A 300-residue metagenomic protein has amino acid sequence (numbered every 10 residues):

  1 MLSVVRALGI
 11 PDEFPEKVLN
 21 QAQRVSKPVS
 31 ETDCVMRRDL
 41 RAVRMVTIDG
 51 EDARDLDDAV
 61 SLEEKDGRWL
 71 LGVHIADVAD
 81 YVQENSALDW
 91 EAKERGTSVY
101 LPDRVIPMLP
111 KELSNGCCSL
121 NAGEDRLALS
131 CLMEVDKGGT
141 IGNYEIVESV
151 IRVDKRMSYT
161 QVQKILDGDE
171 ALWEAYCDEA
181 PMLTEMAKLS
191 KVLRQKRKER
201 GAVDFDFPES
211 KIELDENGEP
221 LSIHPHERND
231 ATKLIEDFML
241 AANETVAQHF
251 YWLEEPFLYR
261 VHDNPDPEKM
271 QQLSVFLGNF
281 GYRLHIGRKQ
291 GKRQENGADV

Functional and structural regions predicted by a protein language model:
M1-G72, A79-D125, R156, Q161-K164 (+2 more regions): Charge-lined substrate channels and their catalytic hotspots, especially those that engage the 3′ end of RNA
I48, C131, A242: A residue-level signal for conserved active-site and pocket-lining positions in enzyme catalytic cores
D58-L62, C131-M133, S210-I212: Broad, structure-driven detector of short, well-ordered beta-strand segments within folded domains
E64-D66, V135-T140, L214-G218: Short acidic-glycine loop/turn motifs at beta-strand connectors
R68-V82, K233-E244: Conserved phosphate/anionic-ligand binding catalytic regions in large, soluble enzymes, centered on
V78-D80, K137-T140, V150, N264-D266: Conserved nucleotide-binding/hydrolysis micro-motifs of P-loop NTPases
V99-E199: Conserved catalytic alpha/beta cores of large enzymes that bind or transform nucleotide phosphates and polynucleotides
I146, Y159-V300: Append "with occasional cross-activation on large, charged helical scaffolds in nucleic-acid assemblies
